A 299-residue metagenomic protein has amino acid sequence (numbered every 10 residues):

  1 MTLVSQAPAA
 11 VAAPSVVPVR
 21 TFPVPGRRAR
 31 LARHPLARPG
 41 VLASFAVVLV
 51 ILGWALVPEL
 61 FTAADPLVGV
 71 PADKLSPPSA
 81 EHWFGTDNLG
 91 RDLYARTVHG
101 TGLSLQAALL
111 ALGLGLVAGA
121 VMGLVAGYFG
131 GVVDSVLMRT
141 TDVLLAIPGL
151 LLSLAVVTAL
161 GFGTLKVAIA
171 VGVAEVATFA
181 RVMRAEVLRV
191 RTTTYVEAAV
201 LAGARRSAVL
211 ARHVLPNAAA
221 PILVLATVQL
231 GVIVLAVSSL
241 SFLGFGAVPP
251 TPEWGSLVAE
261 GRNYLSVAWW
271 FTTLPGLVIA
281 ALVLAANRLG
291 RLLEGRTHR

Functional and structural regions predicted by a protein language model:
M1-L49, N287-R299: Transmembrane alpha-helical segments of polytopic membrane transport and secretion proteins
A10, A43-A46, V50, W54-L89 (+1 more regions): Hydrophobic alpha-helical transmembrane segments of membrane transport/permease proteins and related membrane-embedded
W83, D87, V117, G127-R189 (+2 more regions): Generic hydrophobic transmembrane alpha-helix motif, especially the helices
L93-Y128: Transmembrane alpha-helix signature in integral membrane proteins
Y94-A108, T158-T178, L223, W270-L277: Loop-to-helix entry region at the N-terminal start of transmembrane alpha-helices in multi-pass membrane transporters
L145, V156-A159, E186-V187, A236-I279 (+1 more regions): Glycine-rich helix-loop "coupling/hinge" segments at transmembrane-helix boundaries in multipass transporters
A174, A220, V224-V228, W269-R299: C-terminal transmembrane helix and the adjacent membrane-cytosol boundary/short C-terminal tail of inner/organellar
